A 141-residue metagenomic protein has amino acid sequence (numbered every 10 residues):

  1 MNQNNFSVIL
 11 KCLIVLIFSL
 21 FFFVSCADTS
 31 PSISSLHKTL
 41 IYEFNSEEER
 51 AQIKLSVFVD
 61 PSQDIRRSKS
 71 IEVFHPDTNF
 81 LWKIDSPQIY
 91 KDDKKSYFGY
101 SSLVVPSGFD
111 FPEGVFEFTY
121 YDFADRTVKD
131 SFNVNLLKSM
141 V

Functional and structural regions predicted by a protein language model:
M1-A27: Sec-dependent bacterial lipoprotein signal peptides
C26-R50, N133-V141: Short, compositionally biased P/S/T/A/G/V-rich stretches that sit at domain boundaries
L55-S62: Short edge beta-strand/loop segments characteristic of extracellular beta-sandwich folds
S62-H75: Solvent-exposed loop/turn segments flanking beta-strands in beta-repeat/beta-sandwich domains
T78-S86: Surface-exposed loop/edge segments in extracytoplasmic proteins
I89-V105: Aromatic sugar-binding surface patches on proteins that engage polysaccharides or sugar-phosphate polymers
D110-A124: Short, aromatic- and glycine-rich surface loops/edge beta-strands on solvent-exposed regions
R126-F132: Extracellular and select intracellular beta-sandwich modules with Ser/Thr-enriched, small-residue motifs on
